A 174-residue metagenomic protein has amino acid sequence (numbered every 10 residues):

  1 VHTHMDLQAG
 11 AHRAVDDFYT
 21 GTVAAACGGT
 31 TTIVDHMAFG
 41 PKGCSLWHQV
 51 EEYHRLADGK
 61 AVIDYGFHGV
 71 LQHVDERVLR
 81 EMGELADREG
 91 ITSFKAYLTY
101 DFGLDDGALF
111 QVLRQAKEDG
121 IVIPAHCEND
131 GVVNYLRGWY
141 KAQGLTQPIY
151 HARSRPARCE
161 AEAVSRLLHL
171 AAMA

Functional and structural regions predicted by a protein language model:
V1-K60, R77: Metal-associated gating/positioning segment near the N- to mid-region
V1-T3, I33-D35, Y65-G69, T92-A96 (+1 more regions): Hydrophobic faces of well-ordered beta-strands that scaffold small-molecule active sites in alpha/beta enzyme cores
A9-G10, K42, V70, Y100-D101 (+1 more regions): A generic structural signal for short
C27, G59-V62, D87-R88, M173: Alpha-helix termination/capping residues and helix-transition junctions
A38-F39, L71, T99, N129: Residue-level "edge-of-site" marker
L46-D64, H68, L113-A125: Alpha-helix-loop-beta-strand connector modules within alpha/beta enzyme cores
G69-E76: Active-site beta->alpha loop and helix N-cap motifs at the rims of alpha/beta catalytic domains
R77-A174: Histidine/acidic residue-rich metal-binding segments in metalloenzymes
